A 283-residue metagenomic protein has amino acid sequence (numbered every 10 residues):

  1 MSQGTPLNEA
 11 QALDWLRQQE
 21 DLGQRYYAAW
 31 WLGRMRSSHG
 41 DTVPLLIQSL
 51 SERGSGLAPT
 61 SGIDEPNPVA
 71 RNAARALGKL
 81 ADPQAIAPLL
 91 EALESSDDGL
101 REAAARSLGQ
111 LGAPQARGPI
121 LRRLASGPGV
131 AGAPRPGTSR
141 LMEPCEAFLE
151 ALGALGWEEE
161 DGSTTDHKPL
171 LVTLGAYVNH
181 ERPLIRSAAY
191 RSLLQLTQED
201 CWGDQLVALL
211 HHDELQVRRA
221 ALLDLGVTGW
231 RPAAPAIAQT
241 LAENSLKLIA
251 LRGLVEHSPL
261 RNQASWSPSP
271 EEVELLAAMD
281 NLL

Functional and structural regions predicted by a protein language model:
Q3-R17, S37-T60, D82-E94, A113-R135 (+4 more regions): Amphipathic alpha-helical scaffolding segments comprising HEAT/armadillo-like alpha-solenoid repeats
E20-D21, R53-G54, E65-P66, S96-D97 (+5 more regions): Short inter-helical turns and helix N-cap capping residues of alpha-solenoid HEAT/ARM repeat scaffolds
G23-R34, D64, P68-A76, A103-R106: Non-membrane alpha-helical segments in proteins
Q24-R25, A70, R101, L141 (+4 more regions): Residue-level detector of extended alpha-helical repeat arrays and alpha-solenoid scaffolds
A28, A73, A104, C145-F148 (+3 more regions): Conserved hydrophobic register position within alpha-solenoid helical repeats
G33, G78, G109, L149-G156 (+3 more regions): Structural signature of alpha-helical solenoid repeat scaffolds
P183, S187-T197: Alpha-helical adaptor scaffolds
L246-L283: Eukaryotic acidic, Ser/Thr-rich intrinsically disordered low-complexity regions
